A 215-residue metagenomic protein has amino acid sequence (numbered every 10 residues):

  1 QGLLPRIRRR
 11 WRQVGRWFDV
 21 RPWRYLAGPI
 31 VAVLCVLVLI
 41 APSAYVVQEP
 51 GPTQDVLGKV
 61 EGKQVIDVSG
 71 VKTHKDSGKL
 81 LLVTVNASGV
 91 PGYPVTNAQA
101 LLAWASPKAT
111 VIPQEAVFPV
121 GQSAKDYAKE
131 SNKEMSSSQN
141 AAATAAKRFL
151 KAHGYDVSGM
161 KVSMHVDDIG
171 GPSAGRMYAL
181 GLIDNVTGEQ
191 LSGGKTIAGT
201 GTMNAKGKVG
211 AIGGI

Functional and structural regions predicted by a protein language model:
Q1-S173, L180-Q190: Intrinsically disordered, Ser/Thr/Pro/Gly-rich linkers and terminal tails that flank and connect PDZ domains
G171-S192, I197, G201-I215: Glycine- and Gly-Pro-enriched alpha-helical subdomains that act as flexible, kink-prone "lid/hinge" or packing modules
